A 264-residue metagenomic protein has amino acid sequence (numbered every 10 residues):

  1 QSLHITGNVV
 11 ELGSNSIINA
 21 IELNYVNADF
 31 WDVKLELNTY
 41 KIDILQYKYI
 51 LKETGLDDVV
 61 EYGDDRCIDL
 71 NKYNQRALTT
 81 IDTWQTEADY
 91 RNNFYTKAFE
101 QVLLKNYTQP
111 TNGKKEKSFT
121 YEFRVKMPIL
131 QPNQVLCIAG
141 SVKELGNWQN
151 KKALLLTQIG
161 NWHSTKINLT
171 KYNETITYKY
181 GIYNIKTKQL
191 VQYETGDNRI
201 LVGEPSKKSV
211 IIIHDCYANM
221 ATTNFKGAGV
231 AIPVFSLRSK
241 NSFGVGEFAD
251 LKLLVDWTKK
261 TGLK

Functional and structural regions predicted by a protein language model:
Q1, W84-Q134, S209-T223: Basic K/R-rich, polyanion-interacting modules in nucleoproteins and related proteins
Q1-I42, K52-Y73, M127-E174, Y183-P205 (+1 more regions): Aromatic-rich carbohydrate-binding modules that target alpha-glucans
R76-I81: Eukaryotic non-catalytic protein-interaction modules, chiefly N-terminal intrinsically disordered
Q189-V202, K208-K264: N-terminal structural segment of carbohydrate-active enzymes
